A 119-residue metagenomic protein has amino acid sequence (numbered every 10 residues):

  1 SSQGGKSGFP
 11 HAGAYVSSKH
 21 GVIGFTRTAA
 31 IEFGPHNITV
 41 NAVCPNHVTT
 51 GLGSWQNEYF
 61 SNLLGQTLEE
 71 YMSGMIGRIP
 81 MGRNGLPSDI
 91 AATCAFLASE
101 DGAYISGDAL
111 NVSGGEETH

Functional and structural regions predicted by a protein language model:
S2: Residue(s) in the substrate-gating loop at a strand-loop-helix junction that position the organic substrate next
S7, C94-A95, S106-H119: Short C-terminal tail/terminal secondary-structure segment of NAD(P)H-dependent dehydrogenase/reductase domains
S7-A14, P35-H36, G82, E100: Active-site loop immediately N-terminal to the catalytic Tyr-X3-Lys motif of short-chain dehydrogenase/reductase
S18, T26: Active-site helix of classical SDR
F33-P35, V48, A98: A short hydrophobic alpha-helix cap/turn motif
G34, T39, I105-G107: Short, small/polar-rich loop/turn modules that mediate ligand/substrate recognition or access, typified
C44-W55, Y59: Short, flexible catalytic-loop segment of classical short-chain dehydrogenase/reductase
L64-T67, I79-I90, D101: A conserved structural motif in NAD(P)-dependent oxidoreductases
